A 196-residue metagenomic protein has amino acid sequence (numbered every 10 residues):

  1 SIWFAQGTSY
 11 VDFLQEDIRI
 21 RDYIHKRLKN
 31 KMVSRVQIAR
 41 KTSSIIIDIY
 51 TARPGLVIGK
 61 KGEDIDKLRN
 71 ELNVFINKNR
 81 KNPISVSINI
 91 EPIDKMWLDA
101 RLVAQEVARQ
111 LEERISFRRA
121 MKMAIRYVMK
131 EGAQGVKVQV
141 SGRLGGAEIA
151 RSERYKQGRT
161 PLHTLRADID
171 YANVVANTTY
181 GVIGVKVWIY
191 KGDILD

Functional and structural regions predicted by a protein language model:
S1-D196: RNA-contacting regions in translation and RNA-metabolism proteins, encompassing KH/S1 modules where present
